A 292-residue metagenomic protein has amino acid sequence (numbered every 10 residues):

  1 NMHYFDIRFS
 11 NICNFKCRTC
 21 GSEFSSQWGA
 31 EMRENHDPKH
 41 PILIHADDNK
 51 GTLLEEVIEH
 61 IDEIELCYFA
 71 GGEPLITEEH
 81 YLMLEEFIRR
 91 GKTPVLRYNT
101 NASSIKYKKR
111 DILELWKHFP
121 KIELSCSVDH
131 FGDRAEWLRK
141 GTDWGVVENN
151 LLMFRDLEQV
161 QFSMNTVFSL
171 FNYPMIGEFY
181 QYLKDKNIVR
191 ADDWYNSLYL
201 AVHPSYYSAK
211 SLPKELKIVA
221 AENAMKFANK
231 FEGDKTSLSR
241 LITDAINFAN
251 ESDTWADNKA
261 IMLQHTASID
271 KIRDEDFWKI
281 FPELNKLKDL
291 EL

Functional and structural regions predicted by a protein language model:
M2-I12, E23-N49, I61-E78, I88-K108 (+3 more regions): Core AdoMet radical
F15-T19: C-type cytochrome heme c attachment motif
S22, L82-E85, R89, Q181 (+1 more regions): Short, well-ordered alpha-helices that flank and scaffold nucleotide-derived cofactor binding pockets
G51-L54: Conserved RecA-like ASCE ATPase "motif II neighborhood" in helicase/translocase motors
E56-L82, I272, D276, L292: Extended amphipathic secondary-structure runs
E56-V57, E79-E86, K109-L115, W137 (+2 more regions): A short acidic, amphipathic alpha-helical/loop segment
R97, H118-S127, D143-E291: Conserved C-terminal portion of the radical SAM core fold that forms the substrate/S-adenosylmethionine-binding
